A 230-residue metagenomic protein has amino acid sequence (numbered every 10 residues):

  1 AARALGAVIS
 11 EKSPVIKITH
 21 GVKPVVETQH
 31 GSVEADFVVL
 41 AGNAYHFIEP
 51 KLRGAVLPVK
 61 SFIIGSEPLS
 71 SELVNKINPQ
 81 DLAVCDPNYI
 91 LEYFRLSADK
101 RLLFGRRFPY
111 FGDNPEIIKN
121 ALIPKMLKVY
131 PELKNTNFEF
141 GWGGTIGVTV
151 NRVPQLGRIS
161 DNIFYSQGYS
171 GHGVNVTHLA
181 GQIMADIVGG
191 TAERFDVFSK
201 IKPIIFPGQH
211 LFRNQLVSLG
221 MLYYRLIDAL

Functional and structural regions predicted by a protein language model:
A1-H30, E34-D36: Helical element adjacent to the flavin cofactor pocket in flavoenzyme catalytic cores
R3, N43, G189: Hydrophobic/aromatic-lined pockets within catalytic cores
S10, V39, F164-S166: Hydrophobic/aromatic beta-strand patches that form the interior of the parallel beta-sheet core in alpha/beta enzyme
V15-K17, S32-S71, K76-D161: Active-site substrate-recognition segment that forms the wall of the catalytic cavity or substrate channel
E27, R53, S170: Generic anion/oxyanion-binding catalytic loop in active/binding sites
G112-N114, K119-A229: C-terminal catalytic lobe of FAD-dependent flavoproteins
